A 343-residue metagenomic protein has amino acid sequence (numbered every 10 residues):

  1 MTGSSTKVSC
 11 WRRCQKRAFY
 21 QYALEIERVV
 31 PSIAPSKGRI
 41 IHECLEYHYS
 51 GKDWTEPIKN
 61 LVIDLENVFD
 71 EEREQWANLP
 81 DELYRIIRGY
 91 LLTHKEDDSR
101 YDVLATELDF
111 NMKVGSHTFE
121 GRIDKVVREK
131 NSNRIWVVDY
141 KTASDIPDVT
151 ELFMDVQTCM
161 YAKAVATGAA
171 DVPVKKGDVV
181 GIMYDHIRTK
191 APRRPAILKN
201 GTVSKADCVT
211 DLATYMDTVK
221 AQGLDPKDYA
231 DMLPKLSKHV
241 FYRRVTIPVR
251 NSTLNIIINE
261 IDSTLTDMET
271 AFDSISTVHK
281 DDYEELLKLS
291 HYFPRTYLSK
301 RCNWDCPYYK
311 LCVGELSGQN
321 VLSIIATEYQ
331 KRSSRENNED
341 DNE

Functional and structural regions predicted by a protein language model:
M1-E343: RecB-family 4Fe-4S metal-dependent nuclease core
